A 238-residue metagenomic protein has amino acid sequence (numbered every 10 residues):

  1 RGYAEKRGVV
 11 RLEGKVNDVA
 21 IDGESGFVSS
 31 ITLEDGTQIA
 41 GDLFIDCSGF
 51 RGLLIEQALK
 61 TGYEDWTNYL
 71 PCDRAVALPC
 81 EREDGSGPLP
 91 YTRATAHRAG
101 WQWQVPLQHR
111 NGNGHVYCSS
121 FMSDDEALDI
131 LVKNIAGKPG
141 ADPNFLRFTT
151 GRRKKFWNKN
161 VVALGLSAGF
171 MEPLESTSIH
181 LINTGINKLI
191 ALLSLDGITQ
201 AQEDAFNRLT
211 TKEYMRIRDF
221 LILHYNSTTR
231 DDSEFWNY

Functional and structural regions predicted by a protein language model:
R1-V132, I186: Predominantly flavin-linked oxidoreductase catalytic cores and closely associated redox partners
N17-V19, R147-G151: Short, solvent-exposed loop/turn elements at beta->coil junctions and helix N-caps that rim active or binding pockets
D22-S29, K155-K159, T229: A short, glycine/Asx- and small/polar-enriched loop/turn that sits immediately N-terminal to a beta-strand
L53-Q57, L174, M215-D219: A short acidic (Asp/Glu
R93, R153-F156: Short glycine-biased active-site loop of nucleotidyltransferases that positions the nucleotide triphosphate and helps
A96-T149, S167-N183, L192-T199: Conserved FAD/dinucleotide-binding core of flavoprotein oxidoreductases
V161-A163: Residue-level marker for buried hydrophobic side chains located in beta-strands that build the well-ordered beta-sheet
K188-N237: Active-site-proximal substrate-binding core of FAD-dependent oxidoreductases
